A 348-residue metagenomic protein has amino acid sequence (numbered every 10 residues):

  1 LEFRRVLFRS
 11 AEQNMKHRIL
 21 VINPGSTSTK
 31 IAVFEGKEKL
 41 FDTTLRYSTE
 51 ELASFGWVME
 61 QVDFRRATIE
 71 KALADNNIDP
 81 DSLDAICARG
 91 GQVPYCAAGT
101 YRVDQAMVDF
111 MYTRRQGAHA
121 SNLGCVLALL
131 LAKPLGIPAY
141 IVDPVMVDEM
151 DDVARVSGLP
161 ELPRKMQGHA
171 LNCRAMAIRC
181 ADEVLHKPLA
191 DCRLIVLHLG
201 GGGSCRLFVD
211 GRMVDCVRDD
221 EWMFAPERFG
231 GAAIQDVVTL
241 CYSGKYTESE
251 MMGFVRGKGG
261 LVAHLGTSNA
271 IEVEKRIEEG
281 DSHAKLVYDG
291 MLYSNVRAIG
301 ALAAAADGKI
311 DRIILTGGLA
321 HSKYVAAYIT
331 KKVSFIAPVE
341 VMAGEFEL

Functional and structural regions predicted by a protein language model:
L1-L7: Short, small-residue-biased leader/transition segments that mark boundaries at the very start of proteins
I19-E60, D219: Short glycine-rich, Thr/Ser-proximal phosphate-binding strand/loop in the N-terminal lobe of ATP-dependent enzymes
T43-D81, M107, M111-Q116: N-terminal phosphate-binding loop and adjacent alpha-helix
L73-A120, P138, M146-S157: Short beta-strand-loop/turn "lid" adjacent to the catalytic site in phosphate-handling enzymes
R89-G91, L199-G201, R312-S322: Glycine-rich beta-strand-to-loop/alpha-helix junction loops that act as flexible
L123-L130, I141, V156, E161-R193 (+2 more regions): Glycine-rich phosphate-binding loop plus the immediately following alpha-helix
G253-G308: Adenine-nucleotide phosphate-binding core of ATP-dependent small-molecule kinases
K323, A327-L348: Conserved phosphate-binding/catalytic loops in two-lobed NTP-binding clefts
